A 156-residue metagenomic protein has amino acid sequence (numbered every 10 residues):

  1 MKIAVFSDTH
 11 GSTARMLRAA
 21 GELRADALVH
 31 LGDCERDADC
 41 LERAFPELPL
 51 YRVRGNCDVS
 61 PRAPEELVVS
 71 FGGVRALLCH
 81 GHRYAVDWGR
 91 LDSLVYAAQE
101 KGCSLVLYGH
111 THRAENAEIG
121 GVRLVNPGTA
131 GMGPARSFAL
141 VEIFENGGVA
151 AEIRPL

Functional and structural regions predicted by a protein language model:
K2-D8, R75-G81, R123-G128, A151-I153: Active-site-proximal beta-strand elements of phosphoester/diester hydrolases
K2-F71: Core catalytic region of metal-dependent phosphoesterases/phosphodiesterases, especially metallo-beta-lactamase-like
H10-A14, E35-D39, C57-R62, Y84-W88 (+2 more regions): Active-site environment of divalent metal-dependent phosphoester hydrolases
R15, E65, G72, Y96-G102 (+2 more regions): Binuclear metal-dependent phosphoesterase catalytic core
A25, C103-S104: Proline-aspartate-enriched helix->loop->beta-strand connector
V29, Y51-V53, L77, L107 (+1 more regions): Hydrophobic/aromatic beta-strand patches that form the interior of the parallel beta-sheet core in alpha/beta enzyme
E42-Y51, N116-T129: Short acidic, glycine/proline-enriched helix-loop-strand junctions
Y51-R52, C57, A63-K101: Glycine/small-residue-rich loop that forms an oxyanion/phosphate-binding "nest" at active or ligand-binding sites
